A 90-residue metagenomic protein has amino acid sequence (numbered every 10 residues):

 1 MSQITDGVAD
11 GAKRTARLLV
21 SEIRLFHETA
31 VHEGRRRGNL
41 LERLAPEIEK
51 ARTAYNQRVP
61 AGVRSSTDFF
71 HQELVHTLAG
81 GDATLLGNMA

Functional and structural regions predicted by a protein language model:
M1-Q3: Short, charged/polar, low-complexity loop and linker segments that flank or interrupt alpha-helical bundles
T5-N56, P60: Signal-transmission coiled-coils
K50-A90: Helix-rich interaction surfaces within compact, conserved domain-sized segments that mediate assembly or partner
